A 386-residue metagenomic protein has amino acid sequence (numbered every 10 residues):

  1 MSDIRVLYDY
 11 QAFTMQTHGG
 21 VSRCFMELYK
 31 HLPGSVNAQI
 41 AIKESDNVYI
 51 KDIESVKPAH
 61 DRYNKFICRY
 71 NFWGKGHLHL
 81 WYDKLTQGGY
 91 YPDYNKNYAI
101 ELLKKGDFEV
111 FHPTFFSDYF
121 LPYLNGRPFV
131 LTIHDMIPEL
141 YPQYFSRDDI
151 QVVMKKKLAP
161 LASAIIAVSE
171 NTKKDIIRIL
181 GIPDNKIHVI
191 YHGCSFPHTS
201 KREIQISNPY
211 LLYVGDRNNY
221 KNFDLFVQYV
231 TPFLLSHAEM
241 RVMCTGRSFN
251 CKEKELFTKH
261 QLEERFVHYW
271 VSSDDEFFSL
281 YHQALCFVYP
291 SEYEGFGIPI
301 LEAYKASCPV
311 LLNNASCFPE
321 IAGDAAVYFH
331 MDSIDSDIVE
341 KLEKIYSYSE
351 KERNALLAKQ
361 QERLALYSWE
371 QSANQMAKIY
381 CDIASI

Functional and structural regions predicted by a protein language model:
M1-I386: Carbohydrate transferase catalytic cores enriched for Leloir-type hexosyltransferases
